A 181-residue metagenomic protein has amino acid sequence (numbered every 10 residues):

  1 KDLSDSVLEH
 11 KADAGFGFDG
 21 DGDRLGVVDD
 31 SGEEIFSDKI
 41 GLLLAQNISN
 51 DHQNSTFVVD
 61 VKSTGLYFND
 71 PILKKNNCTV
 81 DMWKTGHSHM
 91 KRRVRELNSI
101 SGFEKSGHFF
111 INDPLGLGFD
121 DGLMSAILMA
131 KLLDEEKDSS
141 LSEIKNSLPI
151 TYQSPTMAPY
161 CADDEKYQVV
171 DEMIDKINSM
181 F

Functional and structural regions predicted by a protein language model:
K1-V28: N-terminal small/polar loop signature for handling phosphorylated ligands or for N-terminal nucleophile
F18-G20, E34-K39, L115-G122: Short glycine/threonine-rich catalytic loop with a Thr-x-Gly-x-Asp
G20, S31, I40, K62-S63 (+1 more regions): Short, ordered loop/turn segments at secondary-structure junctions
R24-L42, F68-D70: Short Gly/Thr/Asp-enriched flexible loops that form oxyanion-binding sites at enzyme active sites
E34-N54, K84-T85: Short, acidic/small-residue loops that bind anionic groups at enzyme active sites
H52-F181: Phosphate-binding and adjacent anionic-ligand microenvironments
